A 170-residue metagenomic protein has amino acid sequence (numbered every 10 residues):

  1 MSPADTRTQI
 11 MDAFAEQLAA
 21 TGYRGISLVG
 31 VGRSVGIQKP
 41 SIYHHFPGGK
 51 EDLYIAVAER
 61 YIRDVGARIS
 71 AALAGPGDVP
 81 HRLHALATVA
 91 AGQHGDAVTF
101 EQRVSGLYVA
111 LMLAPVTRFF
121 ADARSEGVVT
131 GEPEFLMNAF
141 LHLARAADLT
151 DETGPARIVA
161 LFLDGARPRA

Functional and structural regions predicted by a protein language model:
M1-D5: N-terminal intrinsically disordered/low-complexity leader segments
Q9, A13, Q17-D52, A56: Helix-turn-helix
A13-A20, D64-G75, A139-A147: Solvent-exposed, amphipathic alpha-helical segments
L28, A58-V65: Short, basic, alpha-helical segments at the C-terminal edge of helix-turn-helix-like DNA-binding modules
D64, L86-A97, E126, L143-T150 (+1 more regions): Phosphate/oxyanion-binding loops and surfaces in catalytic or ligand/nucleic-acid-binding neighborhoods
G66, Q102-E126, T130-L141, L149-A160: Amphipathic alpha-helical packing segments from all-alpha helical-bundle domains
A67-G95, L136-M137: Hydrophobic alpha-helical connector segments
